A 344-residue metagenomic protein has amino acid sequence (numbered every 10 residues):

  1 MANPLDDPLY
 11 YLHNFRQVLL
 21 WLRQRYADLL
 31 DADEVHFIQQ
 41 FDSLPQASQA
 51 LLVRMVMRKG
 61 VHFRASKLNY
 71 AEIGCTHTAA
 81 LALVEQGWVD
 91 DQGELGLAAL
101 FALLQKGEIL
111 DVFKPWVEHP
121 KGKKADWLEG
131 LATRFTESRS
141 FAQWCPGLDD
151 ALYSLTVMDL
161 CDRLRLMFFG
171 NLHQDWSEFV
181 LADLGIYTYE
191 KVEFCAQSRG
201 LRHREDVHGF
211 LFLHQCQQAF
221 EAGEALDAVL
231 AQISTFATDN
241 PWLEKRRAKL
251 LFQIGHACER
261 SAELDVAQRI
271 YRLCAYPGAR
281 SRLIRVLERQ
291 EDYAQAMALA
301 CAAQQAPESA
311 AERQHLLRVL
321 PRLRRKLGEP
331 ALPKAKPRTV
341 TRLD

Functional and structural regions predicted by a protein language model:
A2-F37, D42-A50, R54-L264, Q268 (+2 more regions): N-terminal alpha-helical interaction modules that lie
V53, A80, L110, I284 (+1 more regions): Short, well-ordered alpha-helical packing segments
V84-E85, A275-Y276, Q290-Q295, L299: Alpha-helical solenoid scaffolds in eukaryotic macromolecular assemblies
R272-L273, A302: The canonical alpha-helical register within tetratricopeptide repeats
C274, A306-A310: Alpha-helical junction/boundary sensor with strong preference for TPR arrays
L283-Q295, A310-K336: TPR/TPR-like alpha-solenoid helical repeat scaffolds
